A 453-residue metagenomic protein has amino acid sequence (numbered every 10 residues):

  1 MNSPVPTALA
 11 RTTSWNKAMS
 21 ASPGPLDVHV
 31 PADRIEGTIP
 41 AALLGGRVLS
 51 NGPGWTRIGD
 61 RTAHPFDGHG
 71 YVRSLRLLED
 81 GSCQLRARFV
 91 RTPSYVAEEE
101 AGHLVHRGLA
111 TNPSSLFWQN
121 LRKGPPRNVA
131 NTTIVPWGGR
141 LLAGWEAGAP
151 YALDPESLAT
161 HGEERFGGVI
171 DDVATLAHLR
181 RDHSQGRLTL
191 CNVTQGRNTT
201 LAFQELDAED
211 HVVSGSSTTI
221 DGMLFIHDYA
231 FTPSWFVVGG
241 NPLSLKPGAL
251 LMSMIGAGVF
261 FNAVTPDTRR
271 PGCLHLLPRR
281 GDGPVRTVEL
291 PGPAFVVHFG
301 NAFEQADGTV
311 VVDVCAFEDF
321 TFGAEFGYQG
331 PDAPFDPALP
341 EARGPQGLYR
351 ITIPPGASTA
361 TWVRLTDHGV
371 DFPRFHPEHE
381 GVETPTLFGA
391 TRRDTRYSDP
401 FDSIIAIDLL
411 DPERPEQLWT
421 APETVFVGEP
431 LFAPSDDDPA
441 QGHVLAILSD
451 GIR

Functional and structural regions predicted by a protein language model:
M1-R453: Beta-propeller domains
